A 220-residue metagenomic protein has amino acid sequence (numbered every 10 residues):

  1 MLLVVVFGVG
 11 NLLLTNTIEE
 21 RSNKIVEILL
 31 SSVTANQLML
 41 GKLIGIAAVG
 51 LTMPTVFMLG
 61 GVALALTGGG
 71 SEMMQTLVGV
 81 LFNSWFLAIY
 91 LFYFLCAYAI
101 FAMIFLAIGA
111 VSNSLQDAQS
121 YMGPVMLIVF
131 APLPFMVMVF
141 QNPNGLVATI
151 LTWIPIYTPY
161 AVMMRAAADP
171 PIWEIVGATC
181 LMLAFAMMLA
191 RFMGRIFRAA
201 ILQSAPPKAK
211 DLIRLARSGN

Functional and structural regions predicted by a protein language model:
M1-N11: Long, hydrophobic alpha-helical segments
V9-A35: Transmembrane helix boundary and interhelical loop/hinge segments in multi-pass membrane proteins
S31, N36-M53, F57, W85 (+3 more regions): Alpha-helical transmembrane segments of multi-pass membrane proteins
K42-G69, C96, I100-F101, F105 (+1 more regions): Hydrophobic alpha-helical transmembrane segments that constitute the membrane-spanning cores of multi-pass membrane
V62-I89, A168-D169: Membrane-interfacial helix-loop-helix connectors in multipass membrane proteins
W85, L115-I150, Y157: Transmembrane helix segments
Y90-L127, F140: A structural motif at transmembrane helix-loop-helix junctions in multipass membrane proteins
A107-S114, A184-N220: Junction motif at the cytosolic side of a transmembrane helix
